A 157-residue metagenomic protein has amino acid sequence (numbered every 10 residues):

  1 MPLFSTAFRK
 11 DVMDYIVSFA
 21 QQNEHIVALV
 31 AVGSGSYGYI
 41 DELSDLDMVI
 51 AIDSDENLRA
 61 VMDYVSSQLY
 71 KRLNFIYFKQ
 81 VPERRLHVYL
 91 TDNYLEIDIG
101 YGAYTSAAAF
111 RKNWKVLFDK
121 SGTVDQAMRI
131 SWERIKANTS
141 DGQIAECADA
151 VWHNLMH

Functional and structural regions predicted by a protein language model:
M1-S5, S66-H157: Conserved NTP/Mg2+-binding pocket subregion across the NTase superfamily
M1-V30: Helical scaffold of the NTase/Pol beta-like nucleotidyltransferase catalytic core
D14-Y15, V32-G35, P82-R85: Short alpha-helical segments and helix-capping/turn motifs at coil-helix boundaries
F19-Q22, G38-E42, V88-Y89: Short secondary-structure boundary/capping segments within folded domains
H25, S44, L95: Residue-level signal for beta-strand positions within conserved beta-sheet cores that form or flank
A28-V30, V49-A51, G100: Short, conserved beta-strand segments within well-ordered enzyme catalytic domains that often line or immediately flank
G33-V65: Catalytic metal-binding acidic patch
